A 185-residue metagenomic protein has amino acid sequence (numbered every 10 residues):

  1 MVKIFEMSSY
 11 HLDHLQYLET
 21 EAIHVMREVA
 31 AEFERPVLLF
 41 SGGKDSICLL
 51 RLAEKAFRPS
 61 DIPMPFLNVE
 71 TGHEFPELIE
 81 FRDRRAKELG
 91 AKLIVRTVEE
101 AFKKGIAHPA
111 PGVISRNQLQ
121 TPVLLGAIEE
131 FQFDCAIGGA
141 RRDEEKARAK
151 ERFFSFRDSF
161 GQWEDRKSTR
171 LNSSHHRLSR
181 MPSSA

Functional and structural regions predicted by a protein language model:
V2-R170: ATP-dependent adenylation/nucleotidyltransferase module used to activate substrates
L171-A185: Single conserved hydrophobic/aromatic residue that forms the stacking wall/gate of nucleotide- or nucleobase-binding
